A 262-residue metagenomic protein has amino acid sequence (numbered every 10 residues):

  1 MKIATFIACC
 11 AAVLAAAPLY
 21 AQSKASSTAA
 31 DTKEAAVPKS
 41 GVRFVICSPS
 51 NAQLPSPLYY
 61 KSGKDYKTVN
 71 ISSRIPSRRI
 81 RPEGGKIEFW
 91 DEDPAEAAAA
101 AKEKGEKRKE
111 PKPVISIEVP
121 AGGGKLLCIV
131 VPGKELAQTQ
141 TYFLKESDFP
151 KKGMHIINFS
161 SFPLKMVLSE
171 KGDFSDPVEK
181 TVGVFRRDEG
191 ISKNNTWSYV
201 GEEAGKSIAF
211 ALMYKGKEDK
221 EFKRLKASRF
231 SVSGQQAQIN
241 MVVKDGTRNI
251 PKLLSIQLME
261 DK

Functional and structural regions predicted by a protein language model:
M1-I7: Bacterial N-terminal signal peptides that target proteins for export
A8-A16: Bacterial N-terminal signal peptides
A17-A21: Sec/Tat signal peptide C-region and signal peptidase I cleavage site
Q22-A52, K134-E135, T139-F149, G153: Extracellular ectodomain segments of secreted/surface proteins
T28-G85: Start-of-domain marker
R78-K107, G205-E218: A short, solvent-exposed beta-strand micro-motif common in secreted/extracellular proteins
E110, I115-S147, R224-K262: Extracellular beta-sheet/turn segments enriched in Thr/Pro/Gly and aliphatic residues
K152-Y199: Short helix-loop boundary/capping segments
